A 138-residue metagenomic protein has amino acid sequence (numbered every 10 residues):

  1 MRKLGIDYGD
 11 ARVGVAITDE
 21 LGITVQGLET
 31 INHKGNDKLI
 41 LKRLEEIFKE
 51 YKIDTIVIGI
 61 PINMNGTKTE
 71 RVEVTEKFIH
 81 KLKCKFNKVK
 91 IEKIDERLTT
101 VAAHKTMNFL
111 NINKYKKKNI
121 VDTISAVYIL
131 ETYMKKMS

Functional and structural regions predicted by a protein language model:
R2-K3, A11-S138: Phosphate- and other anionic-substrate recognition elements at nucleic-acid/protein interfaces
D7: Conserved catalytic-loop position in the HRD/HxD motif
